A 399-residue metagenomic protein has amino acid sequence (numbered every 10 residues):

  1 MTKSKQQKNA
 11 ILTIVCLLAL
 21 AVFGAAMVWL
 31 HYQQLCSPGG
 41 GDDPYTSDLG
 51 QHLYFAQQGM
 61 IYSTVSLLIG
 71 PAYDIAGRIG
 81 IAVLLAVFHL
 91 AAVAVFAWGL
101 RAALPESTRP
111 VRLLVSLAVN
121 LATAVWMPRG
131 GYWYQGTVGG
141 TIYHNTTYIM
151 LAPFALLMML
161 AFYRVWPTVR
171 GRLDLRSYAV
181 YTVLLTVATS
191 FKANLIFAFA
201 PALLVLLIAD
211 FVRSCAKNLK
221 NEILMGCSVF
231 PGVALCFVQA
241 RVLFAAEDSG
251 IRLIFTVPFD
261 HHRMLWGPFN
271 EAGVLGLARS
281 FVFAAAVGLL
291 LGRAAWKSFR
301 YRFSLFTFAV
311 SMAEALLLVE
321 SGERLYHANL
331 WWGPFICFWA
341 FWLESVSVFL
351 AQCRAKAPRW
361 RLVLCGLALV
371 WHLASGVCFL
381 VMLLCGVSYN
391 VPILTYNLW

Functional and structural regions predicted by a protein language model:
M1-L30, P105-S116: Start-transfer (signal-anchor) and selected internal transmembrane alpha helices of multi-pass inner/ER membrane
D48-A86: Short hydrophobic/aromatic helix or loop-helix immediately within or flanking a transmembrane segment in polytopic
V83-P110, L157: Transmembrane-helix motifs of polytopic, lipid-linked glycan transferases
V111-Y163, A278, H327-F338: Membrane-interface micro-motifs in multi-pass membrane enzymes
F162-T186: Short hydrophobic alpha-helices at membrane interfaces in multi-pass membrane enzymes
S177-A193, F199, L204: Membrane-interface alpha helices of multi-pass inner-membrane proteins
F199-F230: Perimembrane helix-loop-helix junctions
V229, V233, F244-W399: Transmembrane helical bundles and short interhelical boundary loops of multi-pass, membrane-embedded
